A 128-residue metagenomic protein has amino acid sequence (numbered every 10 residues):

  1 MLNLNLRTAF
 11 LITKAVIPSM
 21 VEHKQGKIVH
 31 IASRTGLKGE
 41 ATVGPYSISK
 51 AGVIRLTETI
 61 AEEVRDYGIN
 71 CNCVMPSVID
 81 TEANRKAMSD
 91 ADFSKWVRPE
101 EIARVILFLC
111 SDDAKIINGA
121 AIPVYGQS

Functional and structural regions predicted by a protein language model:
M1-F10, Q25, V29, V53: Catalytic Tyr-X3-Lys loop
T13, S49: Active-site helix of classical SDR
P18, E62-E63, K115: Alpha-helical segment proximal to the catalytic Tyr-Lys
M20-H23, R65: Helix-to-beta-strand junctions that scaffold the AdoMet/dcAdoMet cofactor pocket in Class I SAM-dependent enzymes
S33: Residue(s) in the substrate-gating loop at a strand-loop-helix junction that position the organic substrate next
K38-G44, D66: Active-site loop immediately N-terminal to the catalytic Tyr-X3-Lys motif of short-chain dehydrogenase/reductase
D66, C73, T81, A91-Q127: C-terminal helical subdomain
